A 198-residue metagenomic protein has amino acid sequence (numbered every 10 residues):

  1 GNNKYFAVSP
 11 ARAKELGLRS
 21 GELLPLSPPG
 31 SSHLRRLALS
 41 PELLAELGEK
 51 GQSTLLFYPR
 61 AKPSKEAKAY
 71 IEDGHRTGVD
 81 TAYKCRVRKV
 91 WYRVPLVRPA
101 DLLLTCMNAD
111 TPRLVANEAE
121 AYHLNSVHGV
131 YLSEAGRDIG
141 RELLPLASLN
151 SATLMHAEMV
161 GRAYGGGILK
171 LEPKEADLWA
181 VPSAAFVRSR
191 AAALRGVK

Functional and structural regions predicted by a protein language model:
G1-V197: Polybasic, glycine- and aromatic-enriched phosphate-binding surface used to engage nucleic acids
